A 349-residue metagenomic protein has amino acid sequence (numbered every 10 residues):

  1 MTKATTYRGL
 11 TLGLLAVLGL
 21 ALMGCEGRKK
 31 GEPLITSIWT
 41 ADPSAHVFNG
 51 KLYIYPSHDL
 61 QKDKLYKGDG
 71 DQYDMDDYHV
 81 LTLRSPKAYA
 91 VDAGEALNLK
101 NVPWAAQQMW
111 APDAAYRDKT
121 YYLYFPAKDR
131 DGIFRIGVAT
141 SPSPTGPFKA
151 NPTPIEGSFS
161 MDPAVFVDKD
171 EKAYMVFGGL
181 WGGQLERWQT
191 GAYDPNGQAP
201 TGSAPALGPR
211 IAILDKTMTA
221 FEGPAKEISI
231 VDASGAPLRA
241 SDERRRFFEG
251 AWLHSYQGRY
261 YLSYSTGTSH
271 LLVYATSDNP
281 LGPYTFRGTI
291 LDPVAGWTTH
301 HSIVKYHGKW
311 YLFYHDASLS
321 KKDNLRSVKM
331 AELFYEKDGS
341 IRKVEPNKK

Functional and structural regions predicted by a protein language model:
T2-L12: Bacterial N-terminal signal peptides that target proteins for export
L12-A21: Bacterial N-terminal signal peptides
C25-K349: Carbohydrate-active catalytic/glycan-binding domains of CAZyme proteins, especially the secreted or lumenal ectodomains
